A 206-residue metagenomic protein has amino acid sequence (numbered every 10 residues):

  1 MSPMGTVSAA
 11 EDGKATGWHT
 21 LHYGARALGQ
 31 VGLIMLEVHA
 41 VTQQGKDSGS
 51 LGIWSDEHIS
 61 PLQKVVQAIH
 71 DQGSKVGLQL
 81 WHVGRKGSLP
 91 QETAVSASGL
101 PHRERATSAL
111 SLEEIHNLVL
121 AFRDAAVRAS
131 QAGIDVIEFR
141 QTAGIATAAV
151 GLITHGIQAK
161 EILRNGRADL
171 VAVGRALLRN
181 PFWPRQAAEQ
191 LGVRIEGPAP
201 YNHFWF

Functional and structural regions predicted by a protein language model:
S2-F206: Flavin-dependent oxidoreductase catalytic cores
